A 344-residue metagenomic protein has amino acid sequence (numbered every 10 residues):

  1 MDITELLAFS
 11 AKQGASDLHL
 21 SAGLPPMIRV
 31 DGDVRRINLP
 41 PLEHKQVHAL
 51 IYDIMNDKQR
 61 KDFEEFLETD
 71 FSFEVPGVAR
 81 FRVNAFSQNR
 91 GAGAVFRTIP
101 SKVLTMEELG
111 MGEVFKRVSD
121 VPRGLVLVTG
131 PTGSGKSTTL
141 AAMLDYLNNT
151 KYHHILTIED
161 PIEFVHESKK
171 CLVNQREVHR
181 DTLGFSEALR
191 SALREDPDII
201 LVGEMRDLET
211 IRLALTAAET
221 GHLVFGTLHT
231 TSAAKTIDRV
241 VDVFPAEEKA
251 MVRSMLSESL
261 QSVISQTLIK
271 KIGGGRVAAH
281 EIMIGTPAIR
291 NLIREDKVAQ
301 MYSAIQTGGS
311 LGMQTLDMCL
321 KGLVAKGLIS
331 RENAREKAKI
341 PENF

Functional and structural regions predicted by a protein language model:
M1-F344: Short, flexible helix-loop junctions that flank or precede catalytic/ligand sites
